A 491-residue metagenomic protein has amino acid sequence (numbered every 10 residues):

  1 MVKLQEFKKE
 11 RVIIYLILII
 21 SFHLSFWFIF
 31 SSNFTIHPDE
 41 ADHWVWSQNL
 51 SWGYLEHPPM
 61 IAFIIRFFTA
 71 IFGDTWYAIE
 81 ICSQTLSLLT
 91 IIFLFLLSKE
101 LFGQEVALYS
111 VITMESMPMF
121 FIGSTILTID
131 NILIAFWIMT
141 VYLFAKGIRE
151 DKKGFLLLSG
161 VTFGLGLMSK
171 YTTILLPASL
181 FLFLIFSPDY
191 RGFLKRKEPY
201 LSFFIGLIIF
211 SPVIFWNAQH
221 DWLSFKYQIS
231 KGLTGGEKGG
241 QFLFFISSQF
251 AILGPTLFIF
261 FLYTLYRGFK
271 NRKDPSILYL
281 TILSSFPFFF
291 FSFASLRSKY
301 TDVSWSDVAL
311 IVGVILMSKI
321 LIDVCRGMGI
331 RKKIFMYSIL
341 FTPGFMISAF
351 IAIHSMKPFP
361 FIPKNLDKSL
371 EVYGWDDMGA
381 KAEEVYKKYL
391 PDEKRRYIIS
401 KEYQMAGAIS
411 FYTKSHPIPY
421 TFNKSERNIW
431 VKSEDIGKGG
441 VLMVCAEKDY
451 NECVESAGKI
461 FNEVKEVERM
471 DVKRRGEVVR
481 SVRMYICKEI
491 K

Functional and structural regions predicted by a protein language model:
I19-F22, S110-P118, F163, L167: Short helix- or helix-capping micro-motifs that position conserved polar/aromatic residues at function-defining sites
N33, G329-K394, Y403-I418, K424-R427 (+1 more regions): Membrane-proximal, lumen/periplasm-facing interface regions of secretory-pathway glyco- and lipid-modifying enzymes
N49, L143, F155-Y171, G206-L207 (+1 more regions): Membrane-interface alpha helices of multi-pass inner-membrane proteins
L50, P255, L278-Y279, S285-F289 (+2 more regions): Hydrophobic/aromatic-rich transmembrane helices and adjacent perimembrane loops
L94-S116, A135: Transmembrane-helix signature of polytopic, membrane-embedded enzymes that assemble or transfer cell-envelope glycans
K99-E105, T140-L156: Membrane-interface transmembrane helices that cradle and orient dolichyl/undecaprenyl
M119-L133: Short acidic/glycine- and proline-prone juxtamembrane loop motifs at membrane-interface regions of multi-pass membrane
P177-S295: Transmembrane-lumen/periplasm boundary regions of multi-pass, lipid-linked membrane glycan transferases
